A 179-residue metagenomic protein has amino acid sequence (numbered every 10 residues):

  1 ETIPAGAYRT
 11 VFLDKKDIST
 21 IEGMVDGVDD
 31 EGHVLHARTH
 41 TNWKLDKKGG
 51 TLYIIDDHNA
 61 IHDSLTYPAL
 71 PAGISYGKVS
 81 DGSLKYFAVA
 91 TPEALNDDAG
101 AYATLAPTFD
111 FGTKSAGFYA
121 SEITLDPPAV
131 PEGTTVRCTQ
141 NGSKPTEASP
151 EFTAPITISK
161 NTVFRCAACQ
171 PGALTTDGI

Functional and structural regions predicted by a protein language model:
E1-K85: Solvent-exposed beta-edge/loop recognition patches
I3-A5, V11, L70-I179: Short, compositionally stereotyped local motifs that mark structural "simplifiers"
